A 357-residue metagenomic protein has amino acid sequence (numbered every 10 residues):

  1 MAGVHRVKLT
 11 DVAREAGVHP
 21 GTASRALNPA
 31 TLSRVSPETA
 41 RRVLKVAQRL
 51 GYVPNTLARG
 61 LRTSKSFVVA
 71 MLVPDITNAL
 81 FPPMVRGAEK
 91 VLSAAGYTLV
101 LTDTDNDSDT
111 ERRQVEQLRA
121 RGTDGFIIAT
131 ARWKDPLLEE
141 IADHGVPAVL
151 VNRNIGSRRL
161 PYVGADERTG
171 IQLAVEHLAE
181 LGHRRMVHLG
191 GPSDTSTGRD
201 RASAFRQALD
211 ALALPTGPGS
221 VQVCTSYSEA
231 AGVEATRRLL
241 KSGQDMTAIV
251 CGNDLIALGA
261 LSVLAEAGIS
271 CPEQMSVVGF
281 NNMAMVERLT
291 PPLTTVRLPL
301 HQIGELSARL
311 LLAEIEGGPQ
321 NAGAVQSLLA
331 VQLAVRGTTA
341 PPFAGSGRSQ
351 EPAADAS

Functional and structural regions predicted by a protein language model:
M1-S64, A354-S357: N-terminal helix-turn-helix DNA-binding module of bacterial transcription factors
M1-V4, S64-E180, D194, L239-K241 (+2 more regions): Alpha-helical recognition/docking segments in bacterial nutrient-uptake and carbohydrate-utilization systems
T56, V73-P83, L101-T110, V163-L173 (+5 more regions): Hinge/beta->alpha junction and helix N-cap segments in small-molecule ligand-binding domains
A94-A95, H144, L209-G217, K241-D245 (+1 more regions): Short helix-capping segments at alpha-helix termini
G122-T130, R185-G190, Q222, G243-N253 (+1 more regions): Periplasmic-binding protein-like
R237-S357: Flexible loop/turn connectors
